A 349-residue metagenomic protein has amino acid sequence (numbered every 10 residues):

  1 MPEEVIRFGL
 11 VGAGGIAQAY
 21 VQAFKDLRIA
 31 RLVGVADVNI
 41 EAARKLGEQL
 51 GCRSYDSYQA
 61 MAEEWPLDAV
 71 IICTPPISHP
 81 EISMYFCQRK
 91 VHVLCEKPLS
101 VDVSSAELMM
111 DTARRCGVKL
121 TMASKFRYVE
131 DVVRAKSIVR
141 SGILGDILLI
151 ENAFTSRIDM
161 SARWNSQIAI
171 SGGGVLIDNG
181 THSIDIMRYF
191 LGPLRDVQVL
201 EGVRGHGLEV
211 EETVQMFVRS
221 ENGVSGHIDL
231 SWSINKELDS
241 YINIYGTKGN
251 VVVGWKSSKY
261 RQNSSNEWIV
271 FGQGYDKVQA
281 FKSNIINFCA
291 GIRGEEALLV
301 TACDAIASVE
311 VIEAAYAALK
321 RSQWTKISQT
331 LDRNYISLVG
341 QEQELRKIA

Functional and structural regions predicted by a protein language model:
M1-L50, K347-I348: N-terminal Rossmann-like dinucleotide-binding module
M1-V5, A69-I72, A290-A349: C-terminal helix-rich "cap/oligomerization" subdomain common to oxidoreductases
Y20, C52-T112: Beta-loop-alpha module in the N-terminal Rossmann-like domain of NAD(P)-dependent dehydrogenases, especially those
V38, G274-I286: Active-site loop of classical SDR/Rossmann-like NAD(P)-dependent oxidoreductases, centered on the catalytic Tyr-X3-Lys
D56, I72, L94-C95, L120-M122 (+3 more regions): Hydrophobic residues in well-ordered beta-strands that form the structural core
E107-K125, G145-N152: Rossmann-fold dehydrogenase core element
F126-G207, S322: Predominantly a Rossmann-like dinucleotide-binding segment in NAD(P)-dependent oxidoreductases
I184-S258, K282-E295, S328-A349: Contiguous beta-strand/loop segments that form the cofactor/metal-binding neighborhood of enzyme cores
